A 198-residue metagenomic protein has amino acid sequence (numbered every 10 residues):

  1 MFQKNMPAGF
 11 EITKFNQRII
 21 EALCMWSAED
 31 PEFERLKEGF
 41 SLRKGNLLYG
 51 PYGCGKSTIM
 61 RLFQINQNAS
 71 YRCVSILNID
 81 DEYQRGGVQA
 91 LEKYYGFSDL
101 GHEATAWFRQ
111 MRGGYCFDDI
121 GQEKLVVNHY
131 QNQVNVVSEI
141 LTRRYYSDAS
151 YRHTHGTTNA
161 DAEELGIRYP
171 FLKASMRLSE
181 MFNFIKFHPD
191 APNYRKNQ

Functional and structural regions predicted by a protein language model:
M1-L42, N193-Q198: A short, basic N-terminal segment
G45: Walker A (P-loop) ATP-phosphate-binding motif of ABC ATPase nucleotide-binding domains
L48: Hydrophobic anchor at the beta1->P-loop junction of P-loop NTPases
G53-I59: Conserved glycine(s) of the Walker
L62: Active-site signature of alpha/beta-hydrolase-fold catalytic machinery across serine- and Asp/Cys-nucleophile hydrolases
I65-Y115: AAA+/P-loop NTPase substrate/partner-engagement loops
D118-I120: Walker B catalytic acidic pair
Q122-Q198: Replace "adjacent to P-loop NTPase cores in ATP/GTP-dependent enzymes" with "adjacent to NTP-binding cores
